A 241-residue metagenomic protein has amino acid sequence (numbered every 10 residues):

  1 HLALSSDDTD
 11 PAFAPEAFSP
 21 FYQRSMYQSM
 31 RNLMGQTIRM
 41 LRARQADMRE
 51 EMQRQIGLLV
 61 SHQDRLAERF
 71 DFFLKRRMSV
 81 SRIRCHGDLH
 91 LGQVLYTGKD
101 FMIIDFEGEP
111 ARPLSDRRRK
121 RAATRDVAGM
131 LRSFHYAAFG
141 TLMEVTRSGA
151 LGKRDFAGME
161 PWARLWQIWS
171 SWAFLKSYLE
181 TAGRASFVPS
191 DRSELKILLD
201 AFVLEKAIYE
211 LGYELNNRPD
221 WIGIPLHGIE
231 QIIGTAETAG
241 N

Functional and structural regions predicted by a protein language model:
H1-H86, T97-I103, E109-K120, T124-R125 (+4 more regions): ATP-dependent phospho-/nucleotidyl transfer catalytic cores
D88-V94: Catalytic-loop signature of eukaryotic-like protein kinases
